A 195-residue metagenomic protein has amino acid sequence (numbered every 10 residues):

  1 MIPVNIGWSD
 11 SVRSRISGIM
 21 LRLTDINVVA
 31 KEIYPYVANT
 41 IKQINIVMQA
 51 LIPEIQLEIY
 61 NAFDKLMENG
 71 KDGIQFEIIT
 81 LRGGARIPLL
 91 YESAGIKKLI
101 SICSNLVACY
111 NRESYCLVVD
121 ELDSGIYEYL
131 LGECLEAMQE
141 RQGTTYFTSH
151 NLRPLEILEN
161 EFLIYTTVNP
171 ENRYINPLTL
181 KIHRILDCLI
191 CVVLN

Functional and structural regions predicted by a protein language model:
M1-L99, N195: Phosphate-coordinating catalytic segments in nucleotide- and nucleic-acid-processing enzymes
W8, V107-A108, I190-N195: Short, surface-exposed secondary-structure junctions/capping segments
K97-N105, E133: Phosphate-binding glycine-rich loops of NTP-binding sites
N105-Y115: Short basic/glycine-enriched coil/helix segment immediately N-terminal to the Walker B
C116-V118, Y146: Structural motif
D120-L122: Walker B catalytic acidic pair
S124-E128: Conserved D-loop-proximal element of ABC-family nucleotide-binding domains
G132-N195: C-terminal lobe/lid and adjacent interdomain/linker elements of RecA-like ASCE P-loop ATPase modules
